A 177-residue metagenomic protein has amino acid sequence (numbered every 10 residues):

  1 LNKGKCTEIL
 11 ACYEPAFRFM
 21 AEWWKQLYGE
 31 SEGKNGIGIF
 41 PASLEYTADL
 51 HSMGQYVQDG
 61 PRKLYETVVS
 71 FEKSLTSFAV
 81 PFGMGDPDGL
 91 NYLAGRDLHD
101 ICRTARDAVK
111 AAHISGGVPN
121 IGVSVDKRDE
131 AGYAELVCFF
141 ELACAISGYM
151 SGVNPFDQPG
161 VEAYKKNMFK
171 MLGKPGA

Functional and structural regions predicted by a protein language model:
L1-A177: A SIS-like phosphosugar-recognition module
